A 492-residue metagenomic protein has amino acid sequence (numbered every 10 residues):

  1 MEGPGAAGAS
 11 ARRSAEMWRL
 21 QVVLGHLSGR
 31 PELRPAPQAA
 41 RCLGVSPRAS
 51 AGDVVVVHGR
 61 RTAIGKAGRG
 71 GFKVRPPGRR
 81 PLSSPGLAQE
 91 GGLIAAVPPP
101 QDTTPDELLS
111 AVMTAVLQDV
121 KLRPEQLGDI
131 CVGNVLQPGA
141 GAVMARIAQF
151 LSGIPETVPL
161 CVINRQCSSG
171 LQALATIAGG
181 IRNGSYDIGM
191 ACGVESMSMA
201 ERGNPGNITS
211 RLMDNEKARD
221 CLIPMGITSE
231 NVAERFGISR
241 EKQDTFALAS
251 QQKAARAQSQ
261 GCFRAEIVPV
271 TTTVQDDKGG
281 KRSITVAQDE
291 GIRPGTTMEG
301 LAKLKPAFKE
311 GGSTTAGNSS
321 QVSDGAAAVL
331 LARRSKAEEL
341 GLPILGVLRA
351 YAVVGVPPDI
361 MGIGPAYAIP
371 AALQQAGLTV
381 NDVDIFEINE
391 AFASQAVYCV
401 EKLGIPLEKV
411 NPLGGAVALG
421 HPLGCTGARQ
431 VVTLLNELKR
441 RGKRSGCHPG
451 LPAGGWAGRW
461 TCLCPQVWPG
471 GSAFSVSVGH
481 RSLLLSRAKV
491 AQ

Functional and structural regions predicted by a protein language model:
M1-G52, P469-F474, R481-Q492: Eukaryotic N-terminal low-complexity, Ser/Thr- and Lys/Arg-rich leader segments that predominantly function as
W18, G25-P37, C42-S46, G52-V54 (+9 more regions): N-terminal extracellular/periplasmic Venus flytrap/periplasmic-binding protein-like
W18-Q21, H26-R34, T103-E107, P124-E125 (+6 more regions): Conserved catalytic cysteine-centered active-site region of acyl-thioester-dependent Claisen-condensing enzymes
K66-G68, E90-I94, G179-F236, P294 (+1 more regions): Glycine-rich loop/linker segments at domain edges
F72-L87, Q101-R211, I267-V286, D359-I360 (+1 more regions): Conserved beta-ketoacyl condensing-enzyme motif
G86, I163-E195, A233-C262, A328-S335 (+4 more regions): Active-site-proximal alpha-helical scaffold in enzymes
A332-D382: Glycine- and Gly-Pro-enriched alpha-helical subdomains that act as flexible, kink-prone "lid/hinge" or packing modules
